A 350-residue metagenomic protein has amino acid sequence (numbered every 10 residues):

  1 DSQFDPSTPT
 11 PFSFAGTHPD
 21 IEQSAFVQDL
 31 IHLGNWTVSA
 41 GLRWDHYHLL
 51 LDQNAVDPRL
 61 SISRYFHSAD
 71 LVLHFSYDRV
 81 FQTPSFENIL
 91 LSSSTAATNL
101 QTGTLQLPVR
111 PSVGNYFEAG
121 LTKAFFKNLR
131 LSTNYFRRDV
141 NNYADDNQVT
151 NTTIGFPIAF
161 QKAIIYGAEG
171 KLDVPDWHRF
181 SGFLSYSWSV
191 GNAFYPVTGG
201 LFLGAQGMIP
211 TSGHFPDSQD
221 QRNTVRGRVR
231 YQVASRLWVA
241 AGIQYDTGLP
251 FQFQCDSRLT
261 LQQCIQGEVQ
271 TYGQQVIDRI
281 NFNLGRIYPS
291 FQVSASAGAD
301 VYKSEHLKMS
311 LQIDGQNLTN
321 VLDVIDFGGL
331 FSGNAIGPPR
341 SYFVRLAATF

Functional and structural regions predicted by a protein language model:
D1-L73, T83, S94: Signature of Gram-negative outer-membrane beta-barrel scaffolds
P19-Q23, N54-V56, V113-F117, K162-Y166 (+4 more regions): Residues that define the transmembrane beta-barrel architecture of outer-membrane proteins
A25-I31, L60-R64, A119-K123, G170-V174 (+6 more regions): Residues on the lipid-exposed face of transmembrane beta-strands in outer-membrane beta-barrel proteins
H32-T37, Y135-D139, I158-C255: Gram-negative outer-membrane beta-barrel transporters
N35-V38, A69-L73, K127-L131, H178-G182 (+3 more regions): Repeated loop/turn-to-beta-strand initiation elements of outer-membrane beta-barrel proteins
A40-H46, F75-R79, N88, T133-R137 (+4 more regions): Transmembrane beta-barrel strands of outer-membrane/channel proteins
Y65-F66, L73, N88, P108-A159 (+3 more regions): Membrane-embedded beta-barrel scaffold of Gram-negative outer-membrane proteins
R236, Q244-V269, G273, I287-Q292 (+1 more regions): C-terminal beta-signal and adjacent terminal beta-strands/loops of Gram-negative outer-membrane beta-barrel proteins
